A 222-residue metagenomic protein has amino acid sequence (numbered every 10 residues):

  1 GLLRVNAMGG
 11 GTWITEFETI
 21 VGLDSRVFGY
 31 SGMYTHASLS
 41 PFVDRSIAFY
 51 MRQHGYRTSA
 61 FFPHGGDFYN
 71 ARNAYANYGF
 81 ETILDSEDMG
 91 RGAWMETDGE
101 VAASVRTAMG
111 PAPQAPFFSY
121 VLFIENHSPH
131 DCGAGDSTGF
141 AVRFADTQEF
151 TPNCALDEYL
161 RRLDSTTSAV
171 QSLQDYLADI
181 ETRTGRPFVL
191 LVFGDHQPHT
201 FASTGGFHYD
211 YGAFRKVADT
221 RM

Functional and structural regions predicted by a protein language model:
G1-M222: Solvent-exposed soluble domains appended to multi-pass membrane proteins
